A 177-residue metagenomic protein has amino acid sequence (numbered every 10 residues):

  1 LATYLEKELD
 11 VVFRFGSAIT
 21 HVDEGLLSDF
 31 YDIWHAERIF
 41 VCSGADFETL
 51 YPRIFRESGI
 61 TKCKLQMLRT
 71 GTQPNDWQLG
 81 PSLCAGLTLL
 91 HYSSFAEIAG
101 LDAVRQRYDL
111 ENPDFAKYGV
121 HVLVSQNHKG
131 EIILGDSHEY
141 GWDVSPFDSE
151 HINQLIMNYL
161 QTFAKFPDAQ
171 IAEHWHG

Functional and structural regions predicted by a protein language model:
L1-G25, D29-R38: Helical element adjacent to the flavin cofactor pocket in flavoenzyme catalytic cores
F13, A169-I171: Generic structural signal for residues in well-ordered beta-strands
S17-T20, E173-G177: Short, solvent-exposed loop/turn elements at beta->coil junctions and helix N-caps that rim active or binding pockets
S43-A169: Active-site substrate-recognition segment that forms the wall of the catalytic cavity or substrate channel
